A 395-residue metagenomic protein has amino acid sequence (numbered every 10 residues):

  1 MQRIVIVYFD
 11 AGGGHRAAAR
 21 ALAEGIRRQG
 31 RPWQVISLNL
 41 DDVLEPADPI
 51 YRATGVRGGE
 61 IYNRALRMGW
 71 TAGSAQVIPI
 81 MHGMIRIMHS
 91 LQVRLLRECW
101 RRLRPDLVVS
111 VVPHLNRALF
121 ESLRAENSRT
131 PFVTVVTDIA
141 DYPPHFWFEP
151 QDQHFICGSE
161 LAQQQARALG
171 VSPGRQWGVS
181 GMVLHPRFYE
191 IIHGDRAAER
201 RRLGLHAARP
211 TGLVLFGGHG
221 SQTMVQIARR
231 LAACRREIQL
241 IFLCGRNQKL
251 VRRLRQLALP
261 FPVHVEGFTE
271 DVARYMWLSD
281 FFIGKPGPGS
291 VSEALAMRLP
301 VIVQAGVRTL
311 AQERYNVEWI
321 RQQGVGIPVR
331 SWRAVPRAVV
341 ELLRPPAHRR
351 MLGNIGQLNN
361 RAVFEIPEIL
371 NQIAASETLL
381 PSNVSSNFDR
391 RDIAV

Functional and structural regions predicted by a protein language model:
A18, M68-G170, V179: Active-site and donor-binding regions of nucleotide-sugar-utilizing enzymes
A21, G25-L103: Conserved N-terminal ligand/cofactor-binding loop architecture of enzyme catalytic domains
Q153-T211, F216-G217: A nucleotide-sugar donor-handling region in carbohydrate enzymes
A197-R201, L205-L278: Donor-nucleotide binding loops and adjacent catalytic segments primarily of GT-B fold Leloir glycosyltransferases
P262, W277-S290: Acidic donor-binding loop of glycosyltransferase active sites
F282-G284, P300-L310: Short hydrophobic beta-strand element within catalytic cores of glycosyltransferases and related nucleotide-activated
R321-G324, R330-A347: C-terminal "capping" alpha-helix adjacent to the active site of nucleotide-linked donor transferases in cell-envelope
P346-V395: C-terminal amphipathic helix plus adjacent low-complexity, charged tail appended to glycosyltransferase catalytic
